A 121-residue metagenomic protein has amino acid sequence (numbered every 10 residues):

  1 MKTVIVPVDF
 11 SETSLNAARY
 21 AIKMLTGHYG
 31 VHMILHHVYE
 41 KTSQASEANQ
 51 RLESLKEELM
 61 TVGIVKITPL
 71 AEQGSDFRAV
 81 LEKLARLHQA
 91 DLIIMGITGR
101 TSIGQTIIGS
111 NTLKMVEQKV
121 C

Functional and structural regions predicted by a protein language model:
M1-E47, V62: Small/aliphatic-rich secondary-structure junction motif
S14, A48, I108-T112: Short, conserved glycine- and acidic-residue-centered signature motifs in active-site or ligand-binding loops
E40-T42, M60-I93: Structural beta-alpha unit
N49-L59: Short, aromatic/basic amphipathic alpha-helical patches
E57, E82, L113: Active-site phosphate/pyrophosphate- and oxyanion-stabilizing loops and adjacent acidic/basic residues in soluble
R86-C121: Gly/Ser-rich helix-loop-strand patches that form or flank binding pockets for ribonucleotide-derived cofactors
